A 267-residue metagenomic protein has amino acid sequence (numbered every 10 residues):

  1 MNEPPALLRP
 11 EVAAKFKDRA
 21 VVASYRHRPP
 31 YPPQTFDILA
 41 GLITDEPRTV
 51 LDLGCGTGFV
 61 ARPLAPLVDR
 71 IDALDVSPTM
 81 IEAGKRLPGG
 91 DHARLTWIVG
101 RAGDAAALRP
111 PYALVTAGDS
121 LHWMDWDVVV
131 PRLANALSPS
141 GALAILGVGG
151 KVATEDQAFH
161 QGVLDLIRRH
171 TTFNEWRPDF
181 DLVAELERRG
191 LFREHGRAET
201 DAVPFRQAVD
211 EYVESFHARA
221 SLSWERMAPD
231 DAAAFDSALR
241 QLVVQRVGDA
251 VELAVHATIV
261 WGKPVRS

Functional and structural regions predicted by a protein language model:
N2-D45: Conserved class I S-adenosyl-L-methionine
L51, T57-A105: Class I SAM-dependent methyltransferase SAM/SAH-binding core
A106-V115: A short acidic, Gly/Pro-enriched loop at the edge of an enzyme's catalytic core that lines a small-molecule cofactor
D119: Short catalytic micro-motifs in class I SAM-dependent methyltransferases
M124-L133: A short, conserved alpha-helix within the catalytic core of class I
A134, S138-F205: Conserved catalytic/acceptor-binding region of the Class I
A184-S267: Conserved Class I S-adenosyl-L-methionine
